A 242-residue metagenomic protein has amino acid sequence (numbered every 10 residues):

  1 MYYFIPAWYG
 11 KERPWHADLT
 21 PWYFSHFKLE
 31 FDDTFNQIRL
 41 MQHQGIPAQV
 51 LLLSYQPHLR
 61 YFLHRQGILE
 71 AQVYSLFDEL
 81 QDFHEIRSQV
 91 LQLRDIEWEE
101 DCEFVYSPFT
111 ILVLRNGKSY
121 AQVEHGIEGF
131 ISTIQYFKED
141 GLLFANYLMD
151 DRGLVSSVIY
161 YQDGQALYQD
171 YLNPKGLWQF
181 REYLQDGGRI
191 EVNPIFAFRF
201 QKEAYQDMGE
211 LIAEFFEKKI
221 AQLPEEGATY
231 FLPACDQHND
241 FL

Functional and structural regions predicted by a protein language model:
Y2-S88, Q92, N173-L242: Long terminal segments
R94-Q206: Repetitive, compositionally biased segments used for assembly/scaffolding
